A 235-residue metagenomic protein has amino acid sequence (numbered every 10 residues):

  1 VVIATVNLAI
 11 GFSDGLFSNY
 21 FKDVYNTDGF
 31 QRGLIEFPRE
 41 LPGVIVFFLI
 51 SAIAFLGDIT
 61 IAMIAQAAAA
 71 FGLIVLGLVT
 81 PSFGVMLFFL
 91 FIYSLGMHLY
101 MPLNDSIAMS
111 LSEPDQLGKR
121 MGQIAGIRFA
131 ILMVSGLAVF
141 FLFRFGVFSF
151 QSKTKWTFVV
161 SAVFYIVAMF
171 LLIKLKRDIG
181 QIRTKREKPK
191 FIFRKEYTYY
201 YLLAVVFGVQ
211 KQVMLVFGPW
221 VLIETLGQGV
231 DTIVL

Functional and structural regions predicted by a protein language model:
V1, K174-V209, E224-Q228: Juxtamembrane intracellular "pre-TM" segments in multi-pass secondary transporters
V1-D23, F91, E196-G218: Pair of pore-lining "gating" transmembrane helices in MFS-fold secondary transporters
A4, G72, G84-Y100: Hydrophobic core of transmembrane alpha-helices in multi-pass small-molecule transporters, especially MFS/SLC-type
G15-Q31, V216-I233: Short amphipathic helix-loop junctions that connect adjacent transmembrane helices in Major Facilitator Superfamily/SLC
F17, L99-S112: Intracellular juxtamembrane helix-capping segments at the cytosolic ends of symmetry-related transmembrane helices
A67-P81, R144: C-terminal ends and interior cores of transmembrane alpha-helices in multi-pass membrane transporters/permeases
M121-F140: Glycine-rich segments within core transmembrane alpha-helices of 12-TM secondary carriers
V139-R144, A162-I182: C-terminal membrane-cytosol helix-exit motif in multi-pass small-molecule transporters
